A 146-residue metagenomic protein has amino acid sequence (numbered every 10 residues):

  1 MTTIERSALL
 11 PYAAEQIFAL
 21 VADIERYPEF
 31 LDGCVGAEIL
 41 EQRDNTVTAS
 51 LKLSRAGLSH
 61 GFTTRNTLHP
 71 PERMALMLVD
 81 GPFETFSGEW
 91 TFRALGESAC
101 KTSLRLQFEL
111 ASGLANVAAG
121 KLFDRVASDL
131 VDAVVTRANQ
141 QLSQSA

Functional and structural regions predicted by a protein language model:
M1-D44, Q144-A146: Hydrophobic ligand-binding cavity/cleft-lining segments
R6-A8, E38, F62-T67, S87-A94 (+1 more regions): Hydrophobic/aromatic beta-strand elements that line small-molecule binding cavities or substrate pockets in beta-rich
A14, L40-N45, T67-P71, T91-K101: A short, structured loop/turn motif at beta-sheet edges
I17-V21, Y27, A49, T102-L104 (+1 more regions): Hydrophobic pocket/interface hotspot
E25, F123, A127, V131 (+1 more regions): Short amphipathic alpha-helical signal-transduction/dimerization elements
E38-D80, A133, R137, S145: Glycine-rich portal/gate segments that line the openings of hydrophobic small-molecule binding cavities
M77-S128: Beta-strand/loop substructures that line and gate deep hydrophobic ligand-binding cavities in soluble
